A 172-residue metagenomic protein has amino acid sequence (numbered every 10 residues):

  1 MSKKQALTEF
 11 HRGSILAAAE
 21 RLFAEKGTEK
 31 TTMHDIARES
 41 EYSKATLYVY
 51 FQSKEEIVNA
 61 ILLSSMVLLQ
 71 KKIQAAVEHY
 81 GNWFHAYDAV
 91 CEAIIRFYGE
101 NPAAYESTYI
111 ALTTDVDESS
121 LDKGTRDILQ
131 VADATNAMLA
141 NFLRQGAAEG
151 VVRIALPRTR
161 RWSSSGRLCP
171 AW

Functional and structural regions predicted by a protein language model:
M1-K26, K30-E39, E56: Basic, helix-initiating cap at the start of DNA-binding domains
H11-E20, I36, I61-S65, L69 (+2 more regions): Generic hydrophobic, amphipathic alpha-helix propensity
E25-E29, Y80, N101, E149: Short coil/turn segments at alpha/beta junctions that flank glycine-rich nucleotide-binding fingerprints
S40-F51: Short hydrophobic/aromatic patch on the recognition helix
L47, A155-W172: Acidic, proline/serine/threonine- and glycine-rich low-complexity intrinsically disordered segments
A60, S64, Q74-A103, R158 (+1 more regions): Hydrophobic alpha-helical connector segments
G99-M138, V151: Short secondary-structure transition hinges
A132-R161: Hydrophobic alpha-helical bundle segments that form small-molecule/ligand-binding pockets
